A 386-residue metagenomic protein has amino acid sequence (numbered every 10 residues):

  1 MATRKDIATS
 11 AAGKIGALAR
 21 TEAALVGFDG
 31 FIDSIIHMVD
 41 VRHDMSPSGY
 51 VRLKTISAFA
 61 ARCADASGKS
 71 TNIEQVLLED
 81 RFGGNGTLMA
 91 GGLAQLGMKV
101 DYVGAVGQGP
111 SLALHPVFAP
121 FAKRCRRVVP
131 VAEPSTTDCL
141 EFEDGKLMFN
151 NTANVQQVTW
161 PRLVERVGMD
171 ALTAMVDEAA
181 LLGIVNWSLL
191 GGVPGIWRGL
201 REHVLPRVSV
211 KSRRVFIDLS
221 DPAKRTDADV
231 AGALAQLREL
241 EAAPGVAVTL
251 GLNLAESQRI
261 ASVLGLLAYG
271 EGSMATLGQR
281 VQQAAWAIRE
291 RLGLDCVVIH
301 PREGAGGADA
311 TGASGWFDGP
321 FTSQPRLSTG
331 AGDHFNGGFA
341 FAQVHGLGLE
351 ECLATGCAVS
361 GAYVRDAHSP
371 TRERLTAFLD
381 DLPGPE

Functional and structural regions predicted by a protein language model:
M1-S67, V76-R81, N85, Q95-D101 (+3 more regions): Ribokinase/PfkB-type carbohydrate-kinase core domain
E79-G92, P325-H334: Glycine/serine-rich anion-binding loops at beta->alpha junctions that coordinate negatively charged ligand groups
N85-L88, N253, N336, C357: Asparagine-centered polar/low-complexity signal
A90-K99, A342-G346: Alpha-helix C-terminal capping segments
C296, A305, G315, G319-E386: Conserved post-catalytic alpha-helical subdomain immediately downstream of the catalytic base and nucleotide-binding
